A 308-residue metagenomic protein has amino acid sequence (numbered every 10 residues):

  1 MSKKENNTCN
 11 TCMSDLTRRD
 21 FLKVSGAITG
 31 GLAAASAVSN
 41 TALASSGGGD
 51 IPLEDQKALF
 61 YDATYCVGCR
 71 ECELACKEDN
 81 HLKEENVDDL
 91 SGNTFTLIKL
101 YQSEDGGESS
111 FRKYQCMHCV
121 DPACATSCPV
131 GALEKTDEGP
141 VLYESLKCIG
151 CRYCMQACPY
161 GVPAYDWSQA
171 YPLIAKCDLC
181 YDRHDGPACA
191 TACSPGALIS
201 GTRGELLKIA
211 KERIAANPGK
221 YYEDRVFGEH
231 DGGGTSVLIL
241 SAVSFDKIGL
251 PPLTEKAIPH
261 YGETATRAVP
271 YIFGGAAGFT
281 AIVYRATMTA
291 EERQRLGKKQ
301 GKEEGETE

Functional and structural regions predicted by a protein language model:
N6-T29: N-terminal secretory signal peptides and thylakoid transit peptides that target proteins across membranes
D15, S36-R70, A286-E308: C-terminal segment of N-terminal export signals and the immediately downstream linker at the start of the mature
T29-A35: Bacterial N-terminal signal peptides
T41-A42, S46-G49, V67, E71-L90 (+6 more regions): Iron-sulfur cluster-binding cysteine motifs and their immediate structural context in ferredoxin-like electron-transfer
T94-S103: Interfacial juxtamembrane loops and adjacent helix segments that form the catalytic/substrate-binding surfaces
E104-S110, Y114-G131: Long, hydrophobic/aromatic-enriched structural stretches that serve as scaffold segments
Y114, I174-A175: Short, solvent-exposed interaction modules
S200-G297: Long, compositionally biased charged/polar accessory segments in the mid-to-C-terminal portions of proteins
